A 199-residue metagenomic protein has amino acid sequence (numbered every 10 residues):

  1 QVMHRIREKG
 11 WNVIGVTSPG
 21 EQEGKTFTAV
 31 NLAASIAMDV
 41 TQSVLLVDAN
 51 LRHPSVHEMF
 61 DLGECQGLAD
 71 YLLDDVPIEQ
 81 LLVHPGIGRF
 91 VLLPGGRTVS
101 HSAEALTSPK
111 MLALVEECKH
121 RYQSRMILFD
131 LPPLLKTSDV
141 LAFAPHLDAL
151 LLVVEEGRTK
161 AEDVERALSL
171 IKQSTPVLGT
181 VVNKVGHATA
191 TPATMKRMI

Functional and structural regions predicted by a protein language model:
Q1-I199: P-loop NTP-binding module
